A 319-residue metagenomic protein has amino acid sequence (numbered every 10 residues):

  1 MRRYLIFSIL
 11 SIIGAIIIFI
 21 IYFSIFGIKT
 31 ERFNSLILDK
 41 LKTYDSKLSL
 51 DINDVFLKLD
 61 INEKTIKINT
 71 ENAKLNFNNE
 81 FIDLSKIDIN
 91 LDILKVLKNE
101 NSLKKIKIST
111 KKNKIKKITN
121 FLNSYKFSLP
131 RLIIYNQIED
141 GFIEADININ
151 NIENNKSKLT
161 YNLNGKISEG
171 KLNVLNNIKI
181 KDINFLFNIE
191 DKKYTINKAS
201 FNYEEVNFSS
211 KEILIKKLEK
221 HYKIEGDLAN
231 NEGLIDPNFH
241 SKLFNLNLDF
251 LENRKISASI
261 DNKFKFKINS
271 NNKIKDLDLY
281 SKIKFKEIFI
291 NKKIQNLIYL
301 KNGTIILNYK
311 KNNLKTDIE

Functional and structural regions predicted by a protein language model:
M1-A15: N-terminal Sec-pathway targeting helices
I9-I13, K95, E100-S102, D191 (+1 more regions): Long amphipathic alpha-helical repeat/alpha-solenoid cores
F19-N120, R131-K158, Y194: Terminal hydrophobic membrane-targeting helix
T30-E31, I61-E63, N79-E80, V174-K179 (+2 more regions): Solvent-exposed loop/turn segments connecting transmembrane beta-strands in outer-membrane beta-barrel proteins
L41, I87-I89, I106-N173, L186-Y194 (+3 more regions): Extended amphipathic, helix-rich lipid-handling scaffolds
S49, F56-K58, T65, N184-L186 (+2 more regions): Short, surface-exposed charged micro-motifs
E71-N76, K198-N202, I318-E319: Short beta-strand segments that buttress and anchor functional surface loops
I196-N202, N207-I213: A generic structured-segment signal
